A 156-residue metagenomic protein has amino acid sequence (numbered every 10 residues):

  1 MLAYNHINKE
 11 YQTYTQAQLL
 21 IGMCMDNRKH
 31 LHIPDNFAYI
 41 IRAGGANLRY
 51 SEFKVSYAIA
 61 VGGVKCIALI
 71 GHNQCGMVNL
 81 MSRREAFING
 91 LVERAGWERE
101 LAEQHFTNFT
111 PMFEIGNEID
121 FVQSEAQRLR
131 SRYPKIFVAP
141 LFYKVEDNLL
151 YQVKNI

Functional and structural regions predicted by a protein language model:
M1-Q16, N27, G44-L48, F53 (+3 more regions): Divalent-metal-activated hydrolytic enzyme cores
L19-M25: Short, hydrophobic beta-strand segments that form beta-sheet elements in well-ordered domains
I21, A38-I40, V138-P140: Conserved beta-strand scaffold positions in the cores of enzyme catalytic domains, especially in NTP/NDP-utilizing
G22, A68-G71: Short, conserved beta-strand edge motifs with alternating hydrophobic and charged residues
M25-R28, C75-G76: Solvent-exposed loop/turn segments at secondary-structure junctions within structured extracellular/periplasmic domains
D35-G45: Short, basic, glycine/proline-bearing loop/turn elements
V64, G71-C75: Active-site cofactor/cluster-binding pocket
